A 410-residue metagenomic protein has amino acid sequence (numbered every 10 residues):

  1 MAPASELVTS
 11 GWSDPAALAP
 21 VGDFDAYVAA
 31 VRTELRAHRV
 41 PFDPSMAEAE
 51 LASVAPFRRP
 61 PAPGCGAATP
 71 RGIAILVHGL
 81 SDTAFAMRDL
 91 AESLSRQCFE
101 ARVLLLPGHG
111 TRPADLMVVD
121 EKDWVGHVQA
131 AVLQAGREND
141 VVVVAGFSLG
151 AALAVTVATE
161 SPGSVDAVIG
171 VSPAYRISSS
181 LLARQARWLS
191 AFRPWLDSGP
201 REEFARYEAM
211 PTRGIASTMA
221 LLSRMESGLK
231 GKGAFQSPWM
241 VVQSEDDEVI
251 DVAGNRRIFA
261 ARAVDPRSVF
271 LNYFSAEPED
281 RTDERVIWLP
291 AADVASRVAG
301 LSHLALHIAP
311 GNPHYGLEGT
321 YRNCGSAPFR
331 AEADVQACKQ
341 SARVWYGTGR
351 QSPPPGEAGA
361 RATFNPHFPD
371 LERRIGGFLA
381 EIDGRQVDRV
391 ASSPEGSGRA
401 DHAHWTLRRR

Functional and structural regions predicted by a protein language model:
M1-I73, E372-R410: Flexible, membrane-associating and regulatory peripheral segments of lipid-active enzymes
A52-H109: Short, surface-exposed "cap/lid" segments of acyl-processing enzymes
P61-A68, M210-G356, A360-V390: Serine-hydrolase catalytic core
T111-E138, V143: Catalytic nucleophile-loop/oxyanion-hole region of alpha/beta-hydrolase and closely related hydrolase-like folds
V144-G146, V171, V242: Short beta-strand immediately N-terminal to the catalytic nucleophile in serine-hydrolase-like folds
A145-A154, D247: Gly/Ala-rich beta-loop-alpha elbow adjacent to hydrolase catalytic centers
A151-P162, V168: Short glycine-enriched nucleophile-adjacent loop and the immediately C-terminal alpha-helix near the catalytic center
I169-L181: Active-site nucleophile loop of the alpha/beta-hydrolase fold
